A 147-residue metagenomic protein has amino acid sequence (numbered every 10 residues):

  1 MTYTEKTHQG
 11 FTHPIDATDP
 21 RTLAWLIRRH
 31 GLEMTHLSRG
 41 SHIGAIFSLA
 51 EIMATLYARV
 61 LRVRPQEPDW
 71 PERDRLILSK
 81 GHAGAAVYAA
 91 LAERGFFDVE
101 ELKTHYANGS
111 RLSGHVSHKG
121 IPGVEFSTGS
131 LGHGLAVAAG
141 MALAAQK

Functional and structural regions predicted by a protein language model:
T2-D19: Non-catalytic, mobile gating and regulatory segments of ester bond hydrolases
Y3, L23-W25, L112: Short, flexible segments with low predicted structural confidence
F11-I15, H36-L37, E125: Short coil/turn segments at secondary-structure junctions
T18-R29, F47: N-terminal amphipathic/basic helix or basic patch
P20, M34, S41, I46-K147: Cofactor-binding active-site loop characterized by glycine-rich and histidine/acidic residues
A24-G40: N-terminal capping segment at the start of a domain
